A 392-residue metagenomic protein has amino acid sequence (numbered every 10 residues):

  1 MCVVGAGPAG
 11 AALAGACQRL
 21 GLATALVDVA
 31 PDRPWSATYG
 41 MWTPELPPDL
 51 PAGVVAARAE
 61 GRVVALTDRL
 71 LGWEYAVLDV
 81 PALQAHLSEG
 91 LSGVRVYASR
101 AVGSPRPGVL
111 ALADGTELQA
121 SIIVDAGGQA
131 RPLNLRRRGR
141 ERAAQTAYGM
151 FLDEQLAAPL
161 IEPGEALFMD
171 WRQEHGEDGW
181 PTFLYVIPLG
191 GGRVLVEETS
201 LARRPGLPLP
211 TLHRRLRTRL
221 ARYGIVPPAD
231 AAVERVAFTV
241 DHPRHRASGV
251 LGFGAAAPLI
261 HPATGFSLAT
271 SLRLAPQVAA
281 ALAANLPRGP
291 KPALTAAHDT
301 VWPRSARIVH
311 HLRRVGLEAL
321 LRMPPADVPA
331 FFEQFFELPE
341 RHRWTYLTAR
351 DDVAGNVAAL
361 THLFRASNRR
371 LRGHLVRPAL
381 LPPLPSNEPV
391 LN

Functional and structural regions predicted by a protein language model:
M1-A9: Beta1/beta-strand and adjacent pyrophosphate-binding region of the FAD-binding site in flavoprotein oxidoreductases
A9, D32, A130: Conserved Rossmann-like nucleotide-cofactor binding loop
A16-T67: N-terminal FAD cofactor-binding segment of flavoenzymes
R69-E89, A126, A202-T211: Short beta-strand to alpha-helix junction loop
G93-P227, R244-R246: Predominantly flavin-linked oxidoreductase catalytic cores and closely associated redox partners
E174-H175, T199-L282, P287: FAD/FMN-dependent oxidoreductases across multiple families
A279-N392: C-terminal helical "tail/cap" subdomain of flavin- and related membrane-associated enzymes
